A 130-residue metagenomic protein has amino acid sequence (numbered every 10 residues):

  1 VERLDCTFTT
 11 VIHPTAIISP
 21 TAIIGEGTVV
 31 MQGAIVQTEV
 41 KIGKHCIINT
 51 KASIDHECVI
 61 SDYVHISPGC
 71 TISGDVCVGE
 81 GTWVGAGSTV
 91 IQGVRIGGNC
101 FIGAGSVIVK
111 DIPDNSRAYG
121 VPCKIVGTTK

Functional and structural regions predicted by a protein language model:
V1-I12: Glycine/small-residue-rich loop that forms an oxyanion/phosphate-binding "nest" at active or ligand-binding sites
V11-V126: Structural signal for interior beta-strand "rungs" in well-ordered beta-sheet cores of soluble enzyme domains
